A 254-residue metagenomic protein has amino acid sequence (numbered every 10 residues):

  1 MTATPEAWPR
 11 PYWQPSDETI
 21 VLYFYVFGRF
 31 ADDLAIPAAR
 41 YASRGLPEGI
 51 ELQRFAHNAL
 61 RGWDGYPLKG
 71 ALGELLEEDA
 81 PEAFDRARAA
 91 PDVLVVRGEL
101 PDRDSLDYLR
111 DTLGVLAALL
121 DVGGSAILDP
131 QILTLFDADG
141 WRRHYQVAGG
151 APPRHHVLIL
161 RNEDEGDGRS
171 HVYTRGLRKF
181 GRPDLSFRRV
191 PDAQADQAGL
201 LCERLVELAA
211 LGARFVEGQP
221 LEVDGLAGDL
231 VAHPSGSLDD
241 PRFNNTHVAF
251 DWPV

Functional and structural regions predicted by a protein language model:
M1-F30: N-terminal alpha-helical "arm" segments
R10-S16, F84-R86, G176: Short, flexible, solvent-exposed loop/turn segments with mixed acidic/basic and small polar residues
S16-E18, A87-A90, N244: A short, structural micro-pattern
I20-D85: N-terminal low-complexity, intrinsically disordered segments
A31-D32, L100-D104, A193-A195: Short acidic, S/G/P-rich loop/turn micro-motifs used as interaction or catalytic elements
S43-Q53, G114-L128, E207-V216: Structural alpha-beta junctions
H57-E163: Internal, hydrophobic cores of structured domains that mediate oligomerization or house catalytic pockets within large
L133-V254: Aromatic/basic-lined ligand-recognition segments that form π-stacking hydrophobic pockets flanked by Lys/Arg to engage
